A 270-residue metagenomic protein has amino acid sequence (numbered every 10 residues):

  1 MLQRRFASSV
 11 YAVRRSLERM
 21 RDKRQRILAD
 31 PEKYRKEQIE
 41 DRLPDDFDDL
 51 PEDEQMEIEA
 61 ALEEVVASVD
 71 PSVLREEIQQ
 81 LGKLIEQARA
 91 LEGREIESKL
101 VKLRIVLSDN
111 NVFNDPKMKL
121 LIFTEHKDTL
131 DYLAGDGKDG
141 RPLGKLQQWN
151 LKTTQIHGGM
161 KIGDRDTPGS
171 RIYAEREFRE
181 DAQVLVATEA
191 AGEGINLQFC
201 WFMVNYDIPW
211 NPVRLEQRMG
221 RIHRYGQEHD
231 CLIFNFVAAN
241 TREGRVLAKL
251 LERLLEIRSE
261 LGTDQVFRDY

Functional and structural regions predicted by a protein language model:
M1-A12, S16-L17, T263-Y270: An accessory alpha-helical subdomain
L2-R5, R14-A182: Conserved Helicase C-terminal RecA-like lobe
F6, A12-V13, M20, K127-T129 (+6 more regions): Conserved nucleotide-binding/hydrolysis micro-motifs of P-loop NTPases
D131-A134, L185-C200, M219-Q227: SF2 helicase motor core recognition
E180, D230-Y270: C-terminal or mid-to-C-terminal helical accessory/interaction module adjacent to the motor/catalytic core
V186, I195-I208, L232-N235: A short beta-strand element within the Helicase C-terminal
N211-I233, L250: Conserved SF2 helicase motif VI
